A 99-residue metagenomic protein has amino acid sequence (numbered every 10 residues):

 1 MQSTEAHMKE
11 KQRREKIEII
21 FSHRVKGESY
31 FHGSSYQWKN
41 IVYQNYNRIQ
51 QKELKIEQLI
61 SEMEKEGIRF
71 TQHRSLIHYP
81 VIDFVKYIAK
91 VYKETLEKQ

Functional and structural regions predicted by a protein language model:
M1-H32: Long, low-complexity, charged/polar intrinsically disordered regions in eukaryotic proteins
R24-V25, V42-N45, E66-R74: Short, local alpha-helical segments
Q37-E53: Positively charged, polyanion-binding regions of nucleic-acid-associated proteins
R48, K52, E66, V91-T95: Surface-exposed polar/charged interaction patches
Q51-R74: Short acidic, hydrophobic short linear motifs in intrinsically disordered regions
L59, R74-Q99: Charge-dense, extended regions
